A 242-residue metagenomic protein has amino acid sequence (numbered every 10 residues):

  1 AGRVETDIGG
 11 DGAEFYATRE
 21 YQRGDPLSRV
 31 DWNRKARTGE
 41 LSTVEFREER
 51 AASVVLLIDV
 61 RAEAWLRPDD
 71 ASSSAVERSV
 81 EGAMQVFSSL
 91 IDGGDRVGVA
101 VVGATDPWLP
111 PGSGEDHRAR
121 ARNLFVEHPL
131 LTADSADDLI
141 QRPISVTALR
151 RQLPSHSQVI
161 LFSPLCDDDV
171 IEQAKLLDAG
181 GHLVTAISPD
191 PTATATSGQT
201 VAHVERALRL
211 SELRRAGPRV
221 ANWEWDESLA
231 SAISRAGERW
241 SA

Functional and structural regions predicted by a protein language model:
A1-V55: Cytoplasm-facing regions of membrane-associated proteins and arrestin-like adaptors
R23, K35, T43-M84, S88-A242: Exposed, interaction-prone extracellular/peripheral surfaces
